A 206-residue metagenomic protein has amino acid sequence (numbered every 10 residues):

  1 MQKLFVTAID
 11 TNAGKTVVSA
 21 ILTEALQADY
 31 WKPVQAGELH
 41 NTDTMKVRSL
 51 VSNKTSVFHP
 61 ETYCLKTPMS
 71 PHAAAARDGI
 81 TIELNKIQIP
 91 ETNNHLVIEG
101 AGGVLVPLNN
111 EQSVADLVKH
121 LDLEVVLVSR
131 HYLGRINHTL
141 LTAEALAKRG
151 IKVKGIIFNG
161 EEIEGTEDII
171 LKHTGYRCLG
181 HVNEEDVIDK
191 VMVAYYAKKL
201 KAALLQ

Functional and structural regions predicted by a protein language model:
K3, V17-T81, N94: N-terminal phosphate/diphosphate-binding loop that engages ATP/GTP or pyrophosphate donors across diverse enzyme folds
V6-T7: Hydrophobic anchor at the beta1->P-loop junction of P-loop NTPases
A13-G14: Conserved glycine(s) of the Walker
K32-V34, V126-S129, K154-G160: Short internal beta-strands
V51, L121, H173-R177: Short, structured coil segments at secondary-structure junctions
P71-L108, A115: Phosphate-binding/switch loop-helix module in NTP-utilizing enzymes
N109-H131: Inter-motif core of Ras-like GTPase G domains
A143-Q206: C-terminal lobe/tail of nucleotide-utilizing enzymes
